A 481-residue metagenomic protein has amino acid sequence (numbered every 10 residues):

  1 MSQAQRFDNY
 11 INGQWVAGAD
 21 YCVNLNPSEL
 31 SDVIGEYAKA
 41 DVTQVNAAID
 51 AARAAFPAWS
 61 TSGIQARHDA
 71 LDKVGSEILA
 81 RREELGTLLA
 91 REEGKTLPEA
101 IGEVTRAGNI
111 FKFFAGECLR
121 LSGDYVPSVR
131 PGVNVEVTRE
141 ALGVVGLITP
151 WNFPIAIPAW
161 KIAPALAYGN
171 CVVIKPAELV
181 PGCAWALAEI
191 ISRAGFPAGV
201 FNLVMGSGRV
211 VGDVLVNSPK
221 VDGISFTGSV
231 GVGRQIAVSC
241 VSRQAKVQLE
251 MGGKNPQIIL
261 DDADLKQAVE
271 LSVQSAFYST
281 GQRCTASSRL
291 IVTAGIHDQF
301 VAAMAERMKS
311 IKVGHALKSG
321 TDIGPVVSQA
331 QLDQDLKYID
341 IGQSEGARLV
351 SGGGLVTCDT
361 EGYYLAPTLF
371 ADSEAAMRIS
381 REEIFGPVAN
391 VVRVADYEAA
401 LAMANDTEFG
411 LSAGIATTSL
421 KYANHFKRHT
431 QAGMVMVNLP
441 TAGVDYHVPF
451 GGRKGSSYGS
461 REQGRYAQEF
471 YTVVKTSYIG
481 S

Functional and structural regions predicted by a protein language model:
M1-Y37, D69, K73, G123-I148 (+3 more regions): Terminal low-complexity tails and localization/encapsulation signals of metabolic enzymes
S31, R67, L89, F111 (+9 more regions): Residue-level signal for inorganic ion chemistry
S31-L121, G132: Glycine-rich loop-to-alpha-helix module at the N-terminal edge of alpha/beta enzyme cores
D32-G35, V221, I258, K312 (+4 more regions): Conserved C-terminal structural/oligomerization subdomain of aldehyde/semialdehyde dehydrogenase
I34-A40, A55-T61, L147, Q257-L260 (+5 more regions): Short, well-ordered beta-strand elements within core beta-sheets of diverse protein domains
F56, S60, G75-R82, G86 (+19 more regions): Structural signal for hydrophobic packing residues in well-ordered secondary-structure cores of soluble enzyme domains
G123-Q267, V394: Rossmann-like NAD(P) dinucleotide-binding subdomain of oxidoreductase/dehydrogenase enzymes
G223, G231-E374, V437: ALDH superfamily catalytic-core signature
